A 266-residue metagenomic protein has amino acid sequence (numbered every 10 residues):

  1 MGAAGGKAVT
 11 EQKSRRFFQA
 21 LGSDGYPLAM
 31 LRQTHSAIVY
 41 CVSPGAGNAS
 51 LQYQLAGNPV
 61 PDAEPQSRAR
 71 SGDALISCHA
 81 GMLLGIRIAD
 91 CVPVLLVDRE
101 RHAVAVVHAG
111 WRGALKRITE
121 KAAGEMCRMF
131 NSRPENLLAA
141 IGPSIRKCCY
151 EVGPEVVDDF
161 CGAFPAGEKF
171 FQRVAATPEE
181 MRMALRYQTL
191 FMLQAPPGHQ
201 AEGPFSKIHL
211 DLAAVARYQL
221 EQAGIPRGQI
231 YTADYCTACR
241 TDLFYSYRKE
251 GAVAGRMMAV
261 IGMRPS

Functional and structural regions predicted by a protein language model:
M1-S266: Active-site microenvironment for binding and transforming phosphate-containing groups
